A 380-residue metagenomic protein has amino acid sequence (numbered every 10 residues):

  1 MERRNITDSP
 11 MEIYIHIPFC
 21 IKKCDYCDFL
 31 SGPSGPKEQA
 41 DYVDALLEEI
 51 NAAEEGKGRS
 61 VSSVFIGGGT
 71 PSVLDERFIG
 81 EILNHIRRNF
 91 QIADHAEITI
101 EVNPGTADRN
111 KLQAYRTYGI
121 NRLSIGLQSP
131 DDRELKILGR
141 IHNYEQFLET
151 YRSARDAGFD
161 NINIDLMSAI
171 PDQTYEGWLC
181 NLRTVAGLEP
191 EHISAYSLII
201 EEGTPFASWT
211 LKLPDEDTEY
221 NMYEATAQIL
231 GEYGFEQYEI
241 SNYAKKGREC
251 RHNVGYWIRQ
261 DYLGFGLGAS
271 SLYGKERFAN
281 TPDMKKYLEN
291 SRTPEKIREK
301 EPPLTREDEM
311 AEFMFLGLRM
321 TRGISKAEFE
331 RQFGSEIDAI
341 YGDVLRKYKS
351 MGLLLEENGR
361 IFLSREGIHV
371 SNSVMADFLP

Functional and structural regions predicted by a protein language model:
R3, D8-P10, D28-E55, R59-S335: C-terminal scaffold of the Radical SAM
Y14-H16: Short active-site neighborhood of thiol/selenol oxidoreductases, capturing the structured segment around
P18-F29: Local cysteine-cluster metal-coordination motifs and their immediate loop/turn environment, predominantly Fe-S cluster
S335-K347: Short amphipathic alpha-helical interaction segments
K349-G359: A short, conserved structural fragment
R360-S364: Minor-groove-contacting beta-hairpin "wing" of winged helix-turn-helix DNA-binding domains
E366-P380: Short, amphipathic alpha-helical interaction segments positioned at domain boundaries
